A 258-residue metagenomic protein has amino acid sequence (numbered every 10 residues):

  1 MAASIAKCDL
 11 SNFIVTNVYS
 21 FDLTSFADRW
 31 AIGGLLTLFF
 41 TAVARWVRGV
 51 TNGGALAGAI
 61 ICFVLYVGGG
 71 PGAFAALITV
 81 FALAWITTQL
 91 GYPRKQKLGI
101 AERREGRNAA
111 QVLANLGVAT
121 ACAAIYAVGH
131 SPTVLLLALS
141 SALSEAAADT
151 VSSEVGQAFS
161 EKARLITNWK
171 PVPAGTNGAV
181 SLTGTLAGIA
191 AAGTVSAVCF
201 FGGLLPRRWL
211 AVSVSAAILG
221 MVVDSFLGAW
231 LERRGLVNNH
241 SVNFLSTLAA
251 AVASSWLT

Functional and structural regions predicted by a protein language model:
A2-S152, G156-T258: Hydrophobic alpha-helical transmembrane segments
